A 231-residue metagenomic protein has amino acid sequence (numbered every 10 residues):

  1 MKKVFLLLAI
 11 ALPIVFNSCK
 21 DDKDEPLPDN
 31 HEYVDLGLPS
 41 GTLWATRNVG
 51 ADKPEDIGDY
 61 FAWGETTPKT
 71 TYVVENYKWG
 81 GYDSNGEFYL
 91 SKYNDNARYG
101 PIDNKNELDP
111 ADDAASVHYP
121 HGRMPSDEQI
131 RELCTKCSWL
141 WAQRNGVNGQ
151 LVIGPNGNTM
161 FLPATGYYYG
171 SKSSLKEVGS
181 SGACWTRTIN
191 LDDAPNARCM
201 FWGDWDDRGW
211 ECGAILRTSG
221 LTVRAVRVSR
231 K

Functional and structural regions predicted by a protein language model:
M1-V4, K20-D21: Positively charged n-region of N-terminal signal peptides that target proteins for export
V4-P13: Sec-dependent N-terminal signal peptides
V15-S18: C-terminal motif of bacterial Sec signal peptides marking the signal peptidase cleavage site
K23-K231: Conserved positions within compact, well-structured domain cores
